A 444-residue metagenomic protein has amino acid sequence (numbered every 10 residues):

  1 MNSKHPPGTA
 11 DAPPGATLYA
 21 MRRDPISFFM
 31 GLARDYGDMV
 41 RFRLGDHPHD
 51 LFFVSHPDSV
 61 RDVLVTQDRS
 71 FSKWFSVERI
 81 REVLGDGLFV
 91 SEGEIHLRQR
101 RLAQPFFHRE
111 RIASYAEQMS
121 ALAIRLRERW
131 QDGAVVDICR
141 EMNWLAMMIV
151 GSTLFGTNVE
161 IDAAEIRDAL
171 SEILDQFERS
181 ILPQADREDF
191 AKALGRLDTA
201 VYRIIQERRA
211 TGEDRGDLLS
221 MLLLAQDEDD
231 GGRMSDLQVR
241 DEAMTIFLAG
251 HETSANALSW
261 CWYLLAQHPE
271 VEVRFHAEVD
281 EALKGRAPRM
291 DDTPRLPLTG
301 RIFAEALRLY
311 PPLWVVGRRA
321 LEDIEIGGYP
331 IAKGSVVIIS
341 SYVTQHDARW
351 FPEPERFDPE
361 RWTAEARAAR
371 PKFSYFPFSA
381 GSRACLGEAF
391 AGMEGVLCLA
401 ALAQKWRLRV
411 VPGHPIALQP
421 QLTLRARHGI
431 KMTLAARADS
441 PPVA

Functional and structural regions predicted by a protein language model:
M1-E94, R98, A113, E117-R125 (+6 more regions): N-terminal membrane-proximal hinge/A-helix region immediately C-terminal to the signal-anchor transmembrane segment
M1-T9, S72-V83, S91, I95 (+3 more regions): Cytochrome P450 heme-thiolate monooxygenase catalytic core
P6, A33-R34, A123, I166-S171 (+5 more regions): Cytochrome P450 proximal C-terminal region
P6-A16, A116-S120, D168-E172, R187 (+10 more regions): Cytochrome P450 I-helix active-site segment
N158-V159, I204-G216, E270, Y310-V315 (+3 more regions): Proline-centered turn/helix-capping motifs that create local helix->coil transitions or kinks
T253-E278, A389-Q404: Cytochrome P450 catalytic-core helices
I339-A366: Conserved cytochrome P450 K-helix/beta-meander segment immediately N-terminal to the heme-binding cysteine loop
